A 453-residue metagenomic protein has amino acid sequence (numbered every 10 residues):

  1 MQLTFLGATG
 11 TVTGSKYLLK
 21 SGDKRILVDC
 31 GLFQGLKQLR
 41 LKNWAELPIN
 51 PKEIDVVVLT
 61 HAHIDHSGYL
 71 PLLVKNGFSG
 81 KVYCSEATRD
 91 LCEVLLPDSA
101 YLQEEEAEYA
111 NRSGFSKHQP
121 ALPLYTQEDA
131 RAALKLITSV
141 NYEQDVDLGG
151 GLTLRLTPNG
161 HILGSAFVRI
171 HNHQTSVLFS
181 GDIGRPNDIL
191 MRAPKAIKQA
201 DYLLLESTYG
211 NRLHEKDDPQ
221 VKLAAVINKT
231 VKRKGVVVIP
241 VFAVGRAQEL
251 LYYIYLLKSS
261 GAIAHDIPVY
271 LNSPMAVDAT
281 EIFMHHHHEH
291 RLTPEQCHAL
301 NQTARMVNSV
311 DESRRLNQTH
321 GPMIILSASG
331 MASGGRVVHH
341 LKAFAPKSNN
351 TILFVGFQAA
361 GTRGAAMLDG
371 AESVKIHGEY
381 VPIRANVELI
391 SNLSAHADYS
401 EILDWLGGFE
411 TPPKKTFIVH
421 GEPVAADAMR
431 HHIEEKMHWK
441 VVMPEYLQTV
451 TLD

Functional and structural regions predicted by a protein language model:
M1-K52, A132-R192, R315-Q318, I324 (+3 more regions): Core dinuclear metal-dependent hydrolase active-site scaffold
S21-G80, C84-K135, I183-A193, D369-H377 (+2 more regions): Pre-active-site segment of Zn-dependent metallo-hydrolases
V28-C30, I54-H63, L70, V82-S85 (+10 more regions): Active-site neighborhood of phospho(di)ester-bond hydrolases with catalytic His/Asp-centered motifs
C30-Q34, D55, T175-S180, G184-P186 (+5 more regions): Acidic/glycine-enriched edge-of-secondary-structure segments
K81, L163, F167, P186-N272 (+2 more regions): Cap/insert and terminal regions of metallo-dependent hydrolase folds
S99-I162, H287-H320: Metallo-beta-lactamase
I183, E215-P219, N301-E312, M331-S333 (+2 more regions): A general structural motif
V226-R363, K375: Hard-cation-handling environments
